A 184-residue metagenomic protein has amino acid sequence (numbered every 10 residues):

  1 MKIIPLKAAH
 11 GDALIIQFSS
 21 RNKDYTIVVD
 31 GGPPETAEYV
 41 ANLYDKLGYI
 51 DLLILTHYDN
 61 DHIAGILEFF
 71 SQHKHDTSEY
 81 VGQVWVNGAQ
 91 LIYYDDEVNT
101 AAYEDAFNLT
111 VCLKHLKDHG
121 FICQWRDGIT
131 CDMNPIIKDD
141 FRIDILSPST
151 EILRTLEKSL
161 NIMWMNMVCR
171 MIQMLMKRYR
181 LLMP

Functional and structural regions predicted by a protein language model:
M1, H73-P184: Flexible, acidic/histidine-containing loops and adjacent segments that form or flank the divalent-metal
M1-G48: Conserved beta-strand hairpin/beta-sheet module of binuclear metal-dependent hydrolase folds, prominently
H10, P33-E35, Y58-A64, L91-Y94 (+2 more regions): Active-site environment of divalent metal-dependent phosphoester hydrolases
I15-I16, I63-L67, D95-V98: A short acidic (Asp/Glu
Q17-S20, F69-Q72, I152-L153: Short regulatory "switch" loops immediately downstream of catalytic or recognition motifs within protein catalytic
R21-D24, I50-Y58, D105-K117: A generic short-segment signal for beta-strand/edge and adjacent turn/coil regions
D24-Y25, P34-V86: Active-site metal-binding motif and surrounding structural segment of the metallo-beta-lactamase
Y25-P34, T56, S159-C169: A signal for specific C-terminal beta-sheet/loop modules enriched in small/flexible residues with GP/PG/PP motifs
